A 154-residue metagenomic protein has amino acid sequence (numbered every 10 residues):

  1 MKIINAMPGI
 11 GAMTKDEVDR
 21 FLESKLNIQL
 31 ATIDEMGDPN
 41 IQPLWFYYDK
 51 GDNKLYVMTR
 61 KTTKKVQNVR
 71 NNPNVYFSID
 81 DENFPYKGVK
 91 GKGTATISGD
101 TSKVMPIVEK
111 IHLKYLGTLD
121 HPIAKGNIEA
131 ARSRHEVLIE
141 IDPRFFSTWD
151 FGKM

Functional and structural regions predicted by a protein language model:
M1-A12, G88-M154: Charged, gly/pro-rich active-site loop segments
K2-Q29: Short, basic/aromatic recognition patches
V18, L26, N53, K87 (+1 more regions): A generic secondary-structure signal marking the coil-to-beta-strand transition
D19-R20, Y47, Q67, E129-A131: Short secondary-structure boundary/capping segments
L22-E23, R70-N71, H112, R132: Alpha-helix boundary recognition
L26-K61, V69, V75-I79, V89: Short beta-strand segments
R60-T63, N72-Y76, G117-N127: Short acidic (Asp/Glu) patches
N83: Short His-centered aromatic/hydrophobic patch
